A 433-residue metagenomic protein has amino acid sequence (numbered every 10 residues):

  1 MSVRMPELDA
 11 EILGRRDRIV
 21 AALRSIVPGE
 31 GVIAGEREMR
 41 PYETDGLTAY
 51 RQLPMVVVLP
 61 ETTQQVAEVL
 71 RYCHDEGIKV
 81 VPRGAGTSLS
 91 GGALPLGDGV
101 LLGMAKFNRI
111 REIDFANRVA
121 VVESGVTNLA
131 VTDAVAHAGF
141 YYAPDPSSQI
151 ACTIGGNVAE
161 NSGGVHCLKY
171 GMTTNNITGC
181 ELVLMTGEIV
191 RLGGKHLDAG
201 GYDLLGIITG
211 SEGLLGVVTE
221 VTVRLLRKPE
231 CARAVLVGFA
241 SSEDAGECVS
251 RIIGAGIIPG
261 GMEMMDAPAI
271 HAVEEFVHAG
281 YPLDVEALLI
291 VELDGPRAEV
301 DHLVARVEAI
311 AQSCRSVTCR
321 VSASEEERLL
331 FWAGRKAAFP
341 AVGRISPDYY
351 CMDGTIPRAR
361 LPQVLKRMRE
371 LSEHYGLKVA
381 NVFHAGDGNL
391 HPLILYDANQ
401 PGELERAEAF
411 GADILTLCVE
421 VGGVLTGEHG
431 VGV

Functional and structural regions predicted by a protein language model:
M1-V433: Noncatalytic alpha-helical scaffold of FAD-dependent oxidoreductases
